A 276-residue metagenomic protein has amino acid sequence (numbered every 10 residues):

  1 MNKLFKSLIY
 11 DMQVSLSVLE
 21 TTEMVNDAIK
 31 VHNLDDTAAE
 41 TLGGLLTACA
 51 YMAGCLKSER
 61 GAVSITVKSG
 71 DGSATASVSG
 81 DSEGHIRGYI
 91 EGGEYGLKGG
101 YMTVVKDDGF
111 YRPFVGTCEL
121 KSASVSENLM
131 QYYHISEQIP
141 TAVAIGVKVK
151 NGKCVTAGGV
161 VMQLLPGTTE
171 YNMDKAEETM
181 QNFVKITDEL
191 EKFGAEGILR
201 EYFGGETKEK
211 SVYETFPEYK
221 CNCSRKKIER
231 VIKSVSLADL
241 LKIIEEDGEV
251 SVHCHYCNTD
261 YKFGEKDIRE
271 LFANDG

Functional and structural regions predicted by a protein language model:
M1-V212: Interaction interfaces in information-processing and related assembly proteins
M180-G276: Cys/His-clustered metal-coordination modules, chiefly Zn-binding fingers
